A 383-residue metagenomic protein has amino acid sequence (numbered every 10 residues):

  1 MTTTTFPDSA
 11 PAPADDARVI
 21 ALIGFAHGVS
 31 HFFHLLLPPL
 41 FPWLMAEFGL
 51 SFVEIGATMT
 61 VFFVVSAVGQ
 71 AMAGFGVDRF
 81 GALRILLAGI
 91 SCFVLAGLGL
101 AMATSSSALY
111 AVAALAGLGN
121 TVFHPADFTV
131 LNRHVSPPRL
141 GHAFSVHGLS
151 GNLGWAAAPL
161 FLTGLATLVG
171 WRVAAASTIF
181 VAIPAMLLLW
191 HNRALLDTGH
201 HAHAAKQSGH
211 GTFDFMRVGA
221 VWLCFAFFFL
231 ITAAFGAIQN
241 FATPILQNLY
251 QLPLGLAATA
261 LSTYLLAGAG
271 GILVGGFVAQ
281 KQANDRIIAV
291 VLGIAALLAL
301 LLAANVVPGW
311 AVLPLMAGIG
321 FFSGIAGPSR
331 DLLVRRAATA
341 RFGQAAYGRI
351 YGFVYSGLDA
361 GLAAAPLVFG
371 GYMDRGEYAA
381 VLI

Functional and structural regions predicted by a protein language model:
T3-A14, L196-C224: Juxtamembrane intracellular "pre-TM" segments in multi-pass secondary transporters
L37-P38, A220-L265, A269: Extracytoplasmic gate region of multi-pass secondary transporters
V68-T104: Conserved MFS/SLC helix-loop-helix module at the cytosolic interface between two early adjacent transmembrane helices
G69-G81, I272-A283, M373: Helix-to-loop junctions at the C-terminal end of transmembrane segments in multipass secondary transporters
R79-I90, Q280-L292: Cytoplasmic membrane-interface "Motif A"-like loop-to-helix N-cap segments of 12-TM Major Facilitator Superfamily
V112-G151: Cytoplasmic helix-loop-helix junction between adjacent transmembrane helices in 12-TM secondary transporters
H147-A194: Helix-loop-helix hairpin linking two adjacent transmembrane segments in secondary transporters
D285-R330: C-terminal transmembrane helical hairpin of 12-TM major facilitator-type secondary transporters
